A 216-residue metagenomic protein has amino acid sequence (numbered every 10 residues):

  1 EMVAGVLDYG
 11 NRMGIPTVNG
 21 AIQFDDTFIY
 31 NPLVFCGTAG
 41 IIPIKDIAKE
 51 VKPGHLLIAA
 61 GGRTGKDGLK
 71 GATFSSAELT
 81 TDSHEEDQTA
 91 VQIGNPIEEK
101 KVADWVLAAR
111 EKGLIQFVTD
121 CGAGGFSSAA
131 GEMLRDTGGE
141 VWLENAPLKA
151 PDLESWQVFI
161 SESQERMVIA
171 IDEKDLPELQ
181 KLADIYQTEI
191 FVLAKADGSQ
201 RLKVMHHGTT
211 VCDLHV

Functional and structural regions predicted by a protein language model:
E1-V216: Glycine/proline-enriched, intrinsically flexible loops and inter-domain linkers
